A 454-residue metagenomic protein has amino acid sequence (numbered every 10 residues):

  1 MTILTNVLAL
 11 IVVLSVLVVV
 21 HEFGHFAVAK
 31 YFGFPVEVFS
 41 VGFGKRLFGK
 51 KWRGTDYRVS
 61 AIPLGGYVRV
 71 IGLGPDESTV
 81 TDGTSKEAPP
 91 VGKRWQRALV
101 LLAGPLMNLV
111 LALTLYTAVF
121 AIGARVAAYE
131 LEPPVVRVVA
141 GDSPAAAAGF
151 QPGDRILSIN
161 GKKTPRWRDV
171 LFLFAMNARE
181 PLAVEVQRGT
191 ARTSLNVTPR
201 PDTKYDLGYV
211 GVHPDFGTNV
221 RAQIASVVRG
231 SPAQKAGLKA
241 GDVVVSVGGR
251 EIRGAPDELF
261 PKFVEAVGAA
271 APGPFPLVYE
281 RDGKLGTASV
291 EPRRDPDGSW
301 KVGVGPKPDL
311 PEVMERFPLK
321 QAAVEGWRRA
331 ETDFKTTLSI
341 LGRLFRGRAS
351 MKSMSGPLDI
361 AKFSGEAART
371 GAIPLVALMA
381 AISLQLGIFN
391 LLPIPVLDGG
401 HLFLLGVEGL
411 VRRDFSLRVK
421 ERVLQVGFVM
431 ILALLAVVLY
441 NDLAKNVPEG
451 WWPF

Functional and structural regions predicted by a protein language model:
M1-L10: Feature marks short, highly hydrophobic, charge-poor N-terminal signal-anchor/signal peptide-like helices that anchor
T2, T84-W95, G208-K235, A240-I252 (+3 more regions): Functional transmembrane alpha-helices
V19-Y31, P35-V38, T117-A121, D398 (+2 more regions): Membrane-spanning helices that line or support transport/gating and their immediate boundary helices in channels
H21, V59, G104, N390 (+2 more regions): Divalent metal-coordination and catalytic microenvironments
K30-L115, Q187, P199, P214-D215 (+5 more regions): Membrane-embedded helix-turn/re-entrant segments that form the catalytic/gating core of multi-pass membrane enzymes
F32-E37, A124-D142, E449-G450: Alpha-helical transmembrane signal-anchor/signal-peptide segments
L102-V135, L171-A175, A183-E185, A191-S226 (+2 more regions): PDZ/PDZ-like peptide-tail recognition elements
A140-D154, L171-L173, R229-D242, K262: PDZ/PDZ-like domain micro-motif
